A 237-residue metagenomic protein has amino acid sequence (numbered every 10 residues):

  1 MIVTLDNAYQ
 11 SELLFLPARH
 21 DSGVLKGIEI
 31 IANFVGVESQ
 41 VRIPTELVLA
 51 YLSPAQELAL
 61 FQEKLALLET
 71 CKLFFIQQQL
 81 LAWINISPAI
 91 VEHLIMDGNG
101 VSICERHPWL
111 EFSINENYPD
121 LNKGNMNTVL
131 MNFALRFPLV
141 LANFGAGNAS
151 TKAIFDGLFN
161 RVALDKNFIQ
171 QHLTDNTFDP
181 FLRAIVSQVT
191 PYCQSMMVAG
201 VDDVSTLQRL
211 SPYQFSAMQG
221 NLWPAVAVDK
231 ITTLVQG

Functional and structural regions predicted by a protein language model:
M1-E105: Bacterial c-di-GMP phosphodiesterase EAL domain
M1-L16, H20-D21, A32-S39, N115-D120 (+3 more regions): EAL-family c-di-GMP phosphodiesterase catalytic domain
T45-L52, F75-L80, I103-H107, N125-M131 (+2 more regions): Generic detector of short, locally flexible boundary/turn motifs and exposed helical patches
F61-K64, M126, F178, L182: Aromatic/hydrophobic pocket-lining residues that form the small-molecule binding cavity in soluble enzyme cores
K72, I90-I103, L121-L130, N148-R161 (+2 more regions): Distinct, well-ordered alpha-helical segments
I76-A82, R106-L110, L135-P138, N160 (+2 more regions): Short, well-ordered coil/turn segments that N-cap beta-strands
I95-G98, L110-E111, E116-P119, V129 (+1 more regions): Metal-dependent enolase-superfamily TIM-barrel catalytic cores that perform enediolate-based chemistry
M126-A142, V189-V198: Short beta-strand/loop segments at the ligand-binding rim of alpha/beta enzyme cores
